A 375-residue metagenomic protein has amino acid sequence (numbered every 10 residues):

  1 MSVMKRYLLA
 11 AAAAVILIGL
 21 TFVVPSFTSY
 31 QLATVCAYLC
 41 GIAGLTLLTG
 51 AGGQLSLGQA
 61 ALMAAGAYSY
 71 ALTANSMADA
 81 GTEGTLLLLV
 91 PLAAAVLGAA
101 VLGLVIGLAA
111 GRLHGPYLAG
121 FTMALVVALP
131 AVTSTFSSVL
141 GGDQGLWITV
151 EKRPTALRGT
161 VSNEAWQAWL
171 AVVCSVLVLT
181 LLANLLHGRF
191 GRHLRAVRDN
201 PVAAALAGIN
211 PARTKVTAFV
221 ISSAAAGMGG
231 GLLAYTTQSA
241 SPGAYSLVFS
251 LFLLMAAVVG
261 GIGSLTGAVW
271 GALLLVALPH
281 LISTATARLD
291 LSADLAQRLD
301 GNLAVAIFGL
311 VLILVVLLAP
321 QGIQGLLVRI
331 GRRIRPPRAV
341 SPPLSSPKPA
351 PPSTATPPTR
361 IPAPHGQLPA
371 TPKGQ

Functional and structural regions predicted by a protein language model:
M1-Q375: Transmembrane alpha-helices and adjacent helix-loop boundaries
